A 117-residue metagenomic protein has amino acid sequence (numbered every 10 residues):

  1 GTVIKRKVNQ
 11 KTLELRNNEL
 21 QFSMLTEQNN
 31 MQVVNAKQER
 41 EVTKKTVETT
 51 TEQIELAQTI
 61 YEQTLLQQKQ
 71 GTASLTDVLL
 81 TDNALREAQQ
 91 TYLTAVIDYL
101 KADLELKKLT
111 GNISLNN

Functional and structural regions predicted by a protein language model:
G1-T59, T94: Sec/SRP-type N-terminal targeting helices
I4, S74, S114: Short, flexible micro-motifs
N29, T91-N117: Acidic, low-complexity, intrinsically disordered peripheral segments
A36-K37, L75, V96, D103: Canonical tetratricopeptide repeat
V42-T94, K107-L109: Charged, solvent-exposed structural "stalk/scaffold" segments of large extracytoplasmic/peripheral assemblies
